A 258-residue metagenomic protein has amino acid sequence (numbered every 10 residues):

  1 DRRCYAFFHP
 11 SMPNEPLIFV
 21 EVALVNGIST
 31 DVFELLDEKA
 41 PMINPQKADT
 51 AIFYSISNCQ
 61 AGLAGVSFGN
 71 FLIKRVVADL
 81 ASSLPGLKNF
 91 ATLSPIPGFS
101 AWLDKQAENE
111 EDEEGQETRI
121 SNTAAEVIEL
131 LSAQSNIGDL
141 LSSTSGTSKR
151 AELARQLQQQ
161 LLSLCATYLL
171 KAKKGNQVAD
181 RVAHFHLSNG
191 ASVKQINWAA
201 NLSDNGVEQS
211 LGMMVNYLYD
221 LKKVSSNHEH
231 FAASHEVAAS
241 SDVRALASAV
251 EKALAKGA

Functional and structural regions predicted by a protein language model:
D1-A258: Extended, composition-driven regions rather than compact fold-specific motifs
